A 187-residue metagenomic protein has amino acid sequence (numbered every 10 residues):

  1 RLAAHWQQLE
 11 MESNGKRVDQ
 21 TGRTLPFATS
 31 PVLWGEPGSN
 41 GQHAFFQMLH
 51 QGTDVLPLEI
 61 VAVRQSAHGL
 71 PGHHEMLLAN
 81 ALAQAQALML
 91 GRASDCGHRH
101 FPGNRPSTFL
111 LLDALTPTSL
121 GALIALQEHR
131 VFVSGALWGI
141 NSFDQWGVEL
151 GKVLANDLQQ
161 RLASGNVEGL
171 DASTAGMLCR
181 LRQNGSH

Functional and structural regions predicted by a protein language model:
R1-H187: A SIS-like phosphosugar-recognition module
